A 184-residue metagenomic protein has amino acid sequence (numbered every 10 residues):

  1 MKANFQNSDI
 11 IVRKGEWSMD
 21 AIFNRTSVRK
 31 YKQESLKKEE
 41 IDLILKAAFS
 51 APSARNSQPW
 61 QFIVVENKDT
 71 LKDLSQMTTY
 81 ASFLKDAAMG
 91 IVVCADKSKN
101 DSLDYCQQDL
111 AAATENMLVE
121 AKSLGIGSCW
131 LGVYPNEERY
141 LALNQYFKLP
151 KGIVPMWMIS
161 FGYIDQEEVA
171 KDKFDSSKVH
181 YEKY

Functional and structural regions predicted by a protein language model:
M1-Y184: Acidic, surface-exposed loops and disordered segments
